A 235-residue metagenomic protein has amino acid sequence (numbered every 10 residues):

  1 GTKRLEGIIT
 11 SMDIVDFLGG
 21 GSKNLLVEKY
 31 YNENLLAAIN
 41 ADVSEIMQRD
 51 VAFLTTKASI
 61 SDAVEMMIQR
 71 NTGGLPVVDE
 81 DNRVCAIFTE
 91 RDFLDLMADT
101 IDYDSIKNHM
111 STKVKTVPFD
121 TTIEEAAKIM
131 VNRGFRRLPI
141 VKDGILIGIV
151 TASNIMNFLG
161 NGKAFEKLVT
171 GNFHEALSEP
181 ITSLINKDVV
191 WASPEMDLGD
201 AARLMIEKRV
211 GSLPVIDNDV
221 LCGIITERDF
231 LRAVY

Functional and structural regions predicted by a protein language model:
G1, F53-N71, V78, V117-G134 (+4 more regions): The conserved cystathionine-beta-synthase
G1-D13, M67, L75-R91, M130 (+3 more regions): A glycine-centered beta-loop-beta connector
S11-D50, T89-T116, T122-V131, T151-V190 (+2 more regions): Tandem CBS (Bateman) regulatory domains
